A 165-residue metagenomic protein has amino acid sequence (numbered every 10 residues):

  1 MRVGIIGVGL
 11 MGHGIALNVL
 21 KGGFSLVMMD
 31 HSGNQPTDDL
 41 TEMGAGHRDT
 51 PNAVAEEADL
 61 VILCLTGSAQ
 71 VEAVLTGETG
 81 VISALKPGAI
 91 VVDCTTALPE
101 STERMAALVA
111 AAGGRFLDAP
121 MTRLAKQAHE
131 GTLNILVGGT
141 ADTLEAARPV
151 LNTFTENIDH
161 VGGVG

Functional and structural regions predicted by a protein language model:
M1-L63: NAD(P)+-binding Rossmann beta1-loop-alpha1 motif at the extreme N-terminus of oxidoreductases
R2-I5, V91, F116-D118, L136: Short glycine-aspartate micro-motif
V8, M29, L63, C94-T95 (+2 more regions): Glycine- and other small-residue-rich loops at beta-strand/loop junctions that grip anionic moieties
Q35-P36, V71, K126-H129: A short acidic, helix-capping loop that chelates divalent metal ions and anchors anionic groups
P51-L63, G67-R115: Rossmann-fold NAD(P) dinucleotide-binding segment
T96-G165: Rossmann-fold dinucleotide-binding core
